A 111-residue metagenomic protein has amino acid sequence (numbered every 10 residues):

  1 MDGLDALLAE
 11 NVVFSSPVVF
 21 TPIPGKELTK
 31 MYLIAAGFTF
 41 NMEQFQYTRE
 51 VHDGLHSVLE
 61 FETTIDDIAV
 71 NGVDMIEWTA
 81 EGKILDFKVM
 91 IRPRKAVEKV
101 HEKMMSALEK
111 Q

Functional and structural regions predicted by a protein language model:
D2-G54: A solvent-exposed, acidic/Ser-Thr-rich amphipathic alpha-helical stretch
G37-Q111: A beta-strand edge to alpha-helix "cap/lid" segment located at domain peripheries
